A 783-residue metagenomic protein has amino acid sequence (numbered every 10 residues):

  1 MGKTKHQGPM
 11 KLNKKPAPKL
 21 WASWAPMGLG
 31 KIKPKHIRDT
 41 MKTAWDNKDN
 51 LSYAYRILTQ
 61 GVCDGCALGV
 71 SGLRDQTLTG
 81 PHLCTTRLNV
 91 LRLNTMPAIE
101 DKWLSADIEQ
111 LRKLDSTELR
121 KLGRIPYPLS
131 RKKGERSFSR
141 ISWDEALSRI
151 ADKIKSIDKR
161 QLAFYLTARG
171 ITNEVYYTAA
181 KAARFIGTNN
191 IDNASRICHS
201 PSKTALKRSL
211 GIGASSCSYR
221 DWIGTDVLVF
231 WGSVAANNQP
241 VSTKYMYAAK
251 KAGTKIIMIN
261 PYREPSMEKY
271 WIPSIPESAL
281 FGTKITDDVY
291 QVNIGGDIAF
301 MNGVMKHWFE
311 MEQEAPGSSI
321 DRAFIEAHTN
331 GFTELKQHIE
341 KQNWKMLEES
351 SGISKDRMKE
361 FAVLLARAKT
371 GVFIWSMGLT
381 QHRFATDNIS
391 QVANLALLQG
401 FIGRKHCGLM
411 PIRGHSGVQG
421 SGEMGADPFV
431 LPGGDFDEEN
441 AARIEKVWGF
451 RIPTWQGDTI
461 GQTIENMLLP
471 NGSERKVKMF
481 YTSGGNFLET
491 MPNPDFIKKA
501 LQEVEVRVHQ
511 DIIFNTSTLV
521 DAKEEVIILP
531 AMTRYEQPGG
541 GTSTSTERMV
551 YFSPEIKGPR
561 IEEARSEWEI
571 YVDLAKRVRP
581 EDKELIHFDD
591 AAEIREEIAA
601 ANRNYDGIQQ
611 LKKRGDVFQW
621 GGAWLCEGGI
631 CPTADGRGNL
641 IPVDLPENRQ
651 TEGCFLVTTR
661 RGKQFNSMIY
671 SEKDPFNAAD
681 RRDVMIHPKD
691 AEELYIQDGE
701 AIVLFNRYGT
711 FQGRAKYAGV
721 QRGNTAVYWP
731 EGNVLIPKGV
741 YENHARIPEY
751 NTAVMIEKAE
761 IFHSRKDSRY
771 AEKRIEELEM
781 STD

Functional and structural regions predicted by a protein language model:
M1-G69: Intrinsically disordered, low-structural-confidence terminal and linker regions
A54, E555-K557, I561, E567-L611 (+2 more regions): Long, contiguous, secondary-structure-rich segments that constitute the structural scaffold of globular domains
V90-S137, L147, E174, T178: Low-complexity, highly charged intrinsically disordered N-terminal segments that act as targeting/localization
M96-Q110, L119-R120, K250-G253, M267-A368: Long, well-ordered, tryptophan-enriched scaffold segments
P97, E109, K132-R136, K306 (+6 more regions): N-terminal leader/propeptide and maturation segments of large enzyme subunits in energy/redox metabolism and hydrolases
K121, A179-V241, Y245-M246, A252-P276 (+3 more regions): Extended redox/cofactor-interaction regions of prokaryotic respiratory oxidoreductases
A146-L162, S218-D226, A249-A252, H338 (+2 more regions): Glycine-rich phosphate/diphosphate-binding loops that line cofactor/substrate pockets in enzymes
L166-Y176, V234-N237, L379-Q381, N486-E489: Gly/Ser/Thr-rich loops at beta-strand to alpha-helix junctions that form or flank small-molecule/cofactor-binding
